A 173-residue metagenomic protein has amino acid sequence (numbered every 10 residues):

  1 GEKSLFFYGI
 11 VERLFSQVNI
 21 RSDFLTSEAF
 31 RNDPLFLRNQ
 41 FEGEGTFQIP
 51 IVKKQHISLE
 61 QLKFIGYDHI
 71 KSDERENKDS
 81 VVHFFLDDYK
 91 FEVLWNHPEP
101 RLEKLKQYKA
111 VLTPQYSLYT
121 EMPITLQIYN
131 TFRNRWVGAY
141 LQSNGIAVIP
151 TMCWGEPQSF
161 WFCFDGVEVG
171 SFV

Functional and structural regions predicted by a protein language model:
K3-S4: Polybasic, lysine-rich low-complexity intrinsically disordered segments
F7-T26, F30, F36: Eukaryotic low-complexity, non-globular regulatory regions
S27-L102, M122: Non-catalytic, usually N-terminal nucleic-acid engagement modules in DNA/RNA processing proteins
E74, V82, L94-V173: Eukaryote-skewed repeat-based solenoidal scaffolds used as protein-protein interaction platforms, primarily
